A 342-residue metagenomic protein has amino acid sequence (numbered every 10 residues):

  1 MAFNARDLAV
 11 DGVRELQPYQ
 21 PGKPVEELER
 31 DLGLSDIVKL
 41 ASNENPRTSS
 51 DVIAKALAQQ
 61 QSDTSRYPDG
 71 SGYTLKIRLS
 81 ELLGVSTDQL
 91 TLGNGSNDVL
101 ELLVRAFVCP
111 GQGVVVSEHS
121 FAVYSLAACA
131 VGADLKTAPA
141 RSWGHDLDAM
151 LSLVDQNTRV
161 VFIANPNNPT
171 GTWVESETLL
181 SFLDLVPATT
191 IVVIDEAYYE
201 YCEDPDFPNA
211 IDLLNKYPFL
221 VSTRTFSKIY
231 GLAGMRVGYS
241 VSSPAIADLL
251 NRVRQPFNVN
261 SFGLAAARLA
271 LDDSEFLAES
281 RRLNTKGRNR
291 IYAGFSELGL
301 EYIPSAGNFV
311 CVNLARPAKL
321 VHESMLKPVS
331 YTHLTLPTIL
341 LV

Functional and structural regions predicted by a protein language model:
A2-R66: N-terminal "arm"/small-domain region of PLP-dependent enzymes with the aminotransferase-like
K39-A41, T137-A138, V160-P166, V192-E196 (+1 more regions): Short beta-strands and strand-loop turn motifs
S71, F219-S296, L300-I303: PLP-dependent aminotransferase class I/II
T74-G113: Phosphate-binding glycine-rich loop
A106-I163: PLP-dependent aminotransferase-like
C129, L147-N157, P169-V192, E196-S227: Active-site pre-lysine segment of PLP-dependent enzymes
T285, F295-P328: Conserved PLP-binding catalytic core of the aspartate aminotransferase-like
T332-T338: Conserved small/polar residues in nucleotide/adenosyl-binding loops
